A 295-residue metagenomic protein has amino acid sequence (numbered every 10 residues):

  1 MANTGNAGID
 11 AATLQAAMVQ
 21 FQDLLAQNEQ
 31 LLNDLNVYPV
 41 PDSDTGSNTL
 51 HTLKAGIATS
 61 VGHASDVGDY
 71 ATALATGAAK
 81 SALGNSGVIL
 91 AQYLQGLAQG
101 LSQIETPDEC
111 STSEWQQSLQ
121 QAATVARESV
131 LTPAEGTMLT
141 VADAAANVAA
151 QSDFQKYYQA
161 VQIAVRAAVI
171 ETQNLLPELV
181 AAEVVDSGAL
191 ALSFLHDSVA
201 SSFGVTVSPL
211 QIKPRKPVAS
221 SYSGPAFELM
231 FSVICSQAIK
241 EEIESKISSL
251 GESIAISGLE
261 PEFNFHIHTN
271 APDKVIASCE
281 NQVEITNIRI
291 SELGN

Functional and structural regions predicted by a protein language model:
M1-N295: N-terminal loops that bind phosphate or other acidic moieties and the adjacent beta-alpha structural core
